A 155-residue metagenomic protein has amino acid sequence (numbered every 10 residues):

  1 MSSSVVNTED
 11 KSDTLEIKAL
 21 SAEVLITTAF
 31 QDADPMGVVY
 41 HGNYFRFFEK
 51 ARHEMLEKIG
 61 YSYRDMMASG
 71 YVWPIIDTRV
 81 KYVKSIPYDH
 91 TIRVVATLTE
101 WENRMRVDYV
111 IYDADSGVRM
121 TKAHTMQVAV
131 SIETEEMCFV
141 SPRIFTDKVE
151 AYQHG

Functional and structural regions predicted by a protein language model:
S2-K58: Catalytic strand-loop segment that frames the active site of acyl-thioester-processing enzymes
S2-V24, P87-Y88, T99-G155: HotDog/MaoC-like acyl-thioester-processing domains
T27, R79, M126: Short aromatic/hydrophobic contact patches that present stacked aromatics for nucleic-acid/ligand binding
D34, N43, D65, G70-Y71 (+5 more regions): Solvent-exposed, flexible loop/coil residues
M36-G37, A96, E135: Hydrophobic pocket/interface hotspot
M55-M105: Hydrophobic beta-strand-centered segment that forms part of the acyl-chain substrate-binding groove
